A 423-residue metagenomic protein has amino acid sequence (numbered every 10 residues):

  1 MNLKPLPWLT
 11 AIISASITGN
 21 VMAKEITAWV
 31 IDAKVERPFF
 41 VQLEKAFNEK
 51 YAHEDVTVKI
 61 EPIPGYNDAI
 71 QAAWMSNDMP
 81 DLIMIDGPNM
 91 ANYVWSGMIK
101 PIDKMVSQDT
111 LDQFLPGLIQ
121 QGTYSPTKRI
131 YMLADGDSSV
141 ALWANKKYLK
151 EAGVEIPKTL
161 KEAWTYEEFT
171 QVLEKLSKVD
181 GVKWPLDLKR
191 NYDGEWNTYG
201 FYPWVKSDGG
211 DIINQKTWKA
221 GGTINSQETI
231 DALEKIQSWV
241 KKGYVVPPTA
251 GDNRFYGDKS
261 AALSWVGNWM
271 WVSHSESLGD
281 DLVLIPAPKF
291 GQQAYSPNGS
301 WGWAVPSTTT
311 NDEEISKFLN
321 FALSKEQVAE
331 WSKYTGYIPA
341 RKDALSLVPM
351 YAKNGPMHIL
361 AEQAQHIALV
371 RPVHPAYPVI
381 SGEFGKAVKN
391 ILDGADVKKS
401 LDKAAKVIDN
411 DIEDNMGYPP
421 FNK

Functional and structural regions predicted by a protein language model:
E25, A46, K50-G117, M132 (+5 more regions): Extracytoplasmic "Venus flytrap"/periplasmic binding protein-like
I26-Q42, E61, S138, P375: Extracytoplasmic "Venus flytrap"
I31, M90, T198-D208, I230-K317: Extracytoplasmic/periplasmic substrate-binding proteins
F39, K146, D180-G181, N320-D343: Periplasmic-binding protein-like
E49, H53-T57, S107, Y124-W196 (+4 more regions): Helix-loop-helix "hinge/cap" segment bordering the ligand-binding cleft or interdomain interface
G87-A141, N197-G200, V283-P288, P349-K353 (+2 more regions): Hinge/lid segment of periplasmic solute-binding proteins
L282-I285, K333-K386, N390, G417-K423: Long, aromatic- and glycine/proline-rich binding clefts that accommodate carbohydrate-like moieties
